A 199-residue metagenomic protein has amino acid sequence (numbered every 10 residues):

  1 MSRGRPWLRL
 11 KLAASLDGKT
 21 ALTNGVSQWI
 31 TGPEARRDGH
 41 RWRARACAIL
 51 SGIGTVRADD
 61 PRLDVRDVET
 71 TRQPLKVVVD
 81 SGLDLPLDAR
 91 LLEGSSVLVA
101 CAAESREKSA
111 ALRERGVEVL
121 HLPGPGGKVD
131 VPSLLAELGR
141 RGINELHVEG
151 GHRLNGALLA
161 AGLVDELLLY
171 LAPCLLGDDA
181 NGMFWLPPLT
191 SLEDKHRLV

Functional and structural regions predicted by a protein language model:
R3-V199: Enzymes that bind and transform nitrogen-containing heteroaromatic metabolites
